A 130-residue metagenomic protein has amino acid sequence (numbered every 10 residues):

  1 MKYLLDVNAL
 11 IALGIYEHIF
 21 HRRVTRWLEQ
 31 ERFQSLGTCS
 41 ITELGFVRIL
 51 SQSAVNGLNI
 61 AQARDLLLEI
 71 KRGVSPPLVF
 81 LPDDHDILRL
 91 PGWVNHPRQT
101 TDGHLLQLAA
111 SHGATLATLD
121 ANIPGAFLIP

Functional and structural regions predicted by a protein language model:
M1-T38, S53-D65: Short, well-structured N-terminal submotif of metal-dependent ribonuclease cores
W27-E31, A109, A121-P124: Alpha-helix C-terminal capping segments
C39-E43: Short, conserved alpha-helical segments within structured domains
G73-A121: Active-site neighborhoods of divalent-metal-dependent phosphate/nucleic-acid chemistry enzymes
G125-P130: Active-site regions of enzymes building and remodeling cell-envelope glycoconjugates
